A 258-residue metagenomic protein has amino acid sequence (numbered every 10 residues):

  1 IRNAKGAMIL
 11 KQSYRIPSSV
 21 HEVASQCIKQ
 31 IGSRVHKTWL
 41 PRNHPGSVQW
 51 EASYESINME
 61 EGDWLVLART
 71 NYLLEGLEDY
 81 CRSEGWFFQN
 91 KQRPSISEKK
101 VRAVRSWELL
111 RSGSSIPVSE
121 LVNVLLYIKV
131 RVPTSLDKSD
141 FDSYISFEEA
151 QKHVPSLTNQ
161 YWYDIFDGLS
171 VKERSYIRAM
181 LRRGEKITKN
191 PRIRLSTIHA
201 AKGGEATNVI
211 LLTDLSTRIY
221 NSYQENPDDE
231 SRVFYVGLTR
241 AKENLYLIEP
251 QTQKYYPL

Functional and structural regions predicted by a protein language model:
I1-L258: The feature marks helicase ATPase cores and/or their adjacent C-terminal helical subdomains in SF1/SF2/AAA+ helicases
